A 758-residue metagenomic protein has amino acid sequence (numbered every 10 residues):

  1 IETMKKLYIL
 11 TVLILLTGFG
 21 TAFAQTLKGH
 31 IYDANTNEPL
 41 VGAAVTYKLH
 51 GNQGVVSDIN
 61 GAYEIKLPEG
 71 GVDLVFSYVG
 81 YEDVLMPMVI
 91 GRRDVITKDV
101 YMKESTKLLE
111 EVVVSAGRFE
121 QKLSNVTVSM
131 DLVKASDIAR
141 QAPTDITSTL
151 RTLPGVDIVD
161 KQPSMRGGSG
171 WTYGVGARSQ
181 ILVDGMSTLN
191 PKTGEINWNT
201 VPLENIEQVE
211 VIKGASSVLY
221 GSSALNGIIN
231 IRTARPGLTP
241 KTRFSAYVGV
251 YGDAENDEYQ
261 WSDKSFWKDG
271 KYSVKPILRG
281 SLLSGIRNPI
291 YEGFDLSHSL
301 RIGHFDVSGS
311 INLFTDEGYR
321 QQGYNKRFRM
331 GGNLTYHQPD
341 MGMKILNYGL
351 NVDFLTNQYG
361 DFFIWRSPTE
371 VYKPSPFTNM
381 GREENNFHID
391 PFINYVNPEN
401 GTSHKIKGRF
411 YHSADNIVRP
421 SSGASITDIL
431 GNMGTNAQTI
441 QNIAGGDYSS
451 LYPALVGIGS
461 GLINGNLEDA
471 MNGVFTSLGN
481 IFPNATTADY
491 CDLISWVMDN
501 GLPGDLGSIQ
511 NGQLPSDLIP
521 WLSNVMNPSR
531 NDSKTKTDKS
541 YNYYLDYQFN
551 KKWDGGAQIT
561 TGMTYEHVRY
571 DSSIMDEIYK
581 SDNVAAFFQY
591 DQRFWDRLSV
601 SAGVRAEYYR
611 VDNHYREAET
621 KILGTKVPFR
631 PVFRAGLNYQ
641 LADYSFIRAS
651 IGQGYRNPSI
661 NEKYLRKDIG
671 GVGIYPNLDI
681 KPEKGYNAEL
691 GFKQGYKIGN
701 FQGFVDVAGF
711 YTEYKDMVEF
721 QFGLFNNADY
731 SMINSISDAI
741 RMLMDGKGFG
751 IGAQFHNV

Functional and structural regions predicted by a protein language model:
Y32-T36, A43-K48, S77-E82, G91-A139: Short, acidic, small-residue-rich periplasmic hinge/interaction motif at the N-terminus of Gram-negative outer-membrane
H50-A62: Short, acidic Ser/Thr/Gly-rich low-complexity loop/linker segments typical of extracellular and cell-surface proteins
E64-K66, M186-K213, A234: Short acidic/polar hinge/loop motifs at secondary-structure boundaries that mediate gating or recognition
T147-M186, N190: Extracytoplasmic beta-strand/coil segments of soluble accessory domains associated with Gram-negative outer-membrane
N190-K192, N205-E207, V218-I229, R235-M330 (+1 more regions): Outer-membrane beta-barrel translocator/receptor signature
D316-G331, T335-V396, F410-L430, D532-Y541 (+1 more regions): Flexible loop and strand-edge segments within Gram-negative outer membrane beta-barrel domains
M526-Q548, N677-K681, N687, I698-V758: Outer membrane beta-barrel strand-and-loop segments of large Gram-negative receptors, especially TonB-dependent
K552-V568, S572-E713: Structural signature of Gram-negative outer-membrane beta-barrels, strongest in the C-terminal barrel of TonB-dependent
